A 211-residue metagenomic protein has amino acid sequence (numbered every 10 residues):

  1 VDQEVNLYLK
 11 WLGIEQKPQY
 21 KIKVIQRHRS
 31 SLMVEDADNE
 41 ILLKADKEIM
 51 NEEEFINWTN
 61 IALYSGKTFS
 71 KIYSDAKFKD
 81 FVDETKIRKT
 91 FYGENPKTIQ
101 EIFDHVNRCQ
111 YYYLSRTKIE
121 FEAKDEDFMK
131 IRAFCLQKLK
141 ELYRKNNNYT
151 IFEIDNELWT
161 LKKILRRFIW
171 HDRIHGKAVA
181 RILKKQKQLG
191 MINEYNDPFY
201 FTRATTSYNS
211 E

Functional and structural regions predicted by a protein language model:
V1-H28, T59, F81-E126, E153-E211: Short, contiguous alpha-helical
Q3, L7-D75: Active-site-adjacent scaffolding segments
V34-D38, I99-N107, K140-N146: Short, functional N-terminal and low-complexity linear motifs
D38-L43, V82-K86, Q110, N147: Short hydrophobic/aromatic-rich motifs at helix boundaries and adjacent loops
K44-A76, A123-F152, W159-A178: Acidic/histidine-rich alpha-helical segments that form the ligand environment of transition-metal centers
